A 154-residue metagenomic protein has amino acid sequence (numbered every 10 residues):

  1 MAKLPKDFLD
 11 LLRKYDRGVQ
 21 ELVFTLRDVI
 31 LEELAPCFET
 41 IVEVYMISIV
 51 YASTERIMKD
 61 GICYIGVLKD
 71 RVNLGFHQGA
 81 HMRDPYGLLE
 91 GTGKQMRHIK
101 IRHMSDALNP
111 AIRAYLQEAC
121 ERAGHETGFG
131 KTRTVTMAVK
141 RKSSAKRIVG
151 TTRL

Functional and structural regions predicted by a protein language model:
M1-L154: Charge-dense, helix-prone N-terminal extensions
